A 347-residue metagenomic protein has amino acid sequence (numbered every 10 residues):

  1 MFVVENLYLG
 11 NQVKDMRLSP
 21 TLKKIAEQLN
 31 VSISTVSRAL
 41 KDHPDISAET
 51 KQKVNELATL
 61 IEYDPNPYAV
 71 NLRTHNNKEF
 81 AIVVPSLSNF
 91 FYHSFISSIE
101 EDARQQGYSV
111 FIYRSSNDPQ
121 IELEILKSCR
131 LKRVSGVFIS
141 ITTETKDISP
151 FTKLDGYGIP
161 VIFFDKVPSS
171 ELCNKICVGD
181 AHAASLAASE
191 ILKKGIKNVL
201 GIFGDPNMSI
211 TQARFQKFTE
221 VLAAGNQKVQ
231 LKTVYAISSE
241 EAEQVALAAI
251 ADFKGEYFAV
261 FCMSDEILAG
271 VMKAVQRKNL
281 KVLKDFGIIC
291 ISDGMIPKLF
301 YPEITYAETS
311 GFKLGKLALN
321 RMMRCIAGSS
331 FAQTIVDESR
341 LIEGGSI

Functional and structural regions predicted by a protein language model:
M1-N76: N-terminal helix-turn-helix DNA-binding module of bacterial transcription factors
V4, A248-I347: Flexible loop/turn connectors
Y63-S128, K132-S135, Q216-T219: Amphipathic helical "hinge" segments at domain boundaries
P85-S94, I112-I121, K166, K175-L186 (+5 more regions): Hinge/beta->alpha junction and helix N-cap segments in small-molecule ligand-binding domains
N117, I139-L186, E266, S292-I304: Flexible loop/hinge segments that line or gate small-molecule binding clefts
Q120-R133, A242-E256: Short, well-structured alpha-helical segments in soluble
V134-I141, I162, L200-I202, T233 (+2 more regions): Periplasmic-binding protein-like
